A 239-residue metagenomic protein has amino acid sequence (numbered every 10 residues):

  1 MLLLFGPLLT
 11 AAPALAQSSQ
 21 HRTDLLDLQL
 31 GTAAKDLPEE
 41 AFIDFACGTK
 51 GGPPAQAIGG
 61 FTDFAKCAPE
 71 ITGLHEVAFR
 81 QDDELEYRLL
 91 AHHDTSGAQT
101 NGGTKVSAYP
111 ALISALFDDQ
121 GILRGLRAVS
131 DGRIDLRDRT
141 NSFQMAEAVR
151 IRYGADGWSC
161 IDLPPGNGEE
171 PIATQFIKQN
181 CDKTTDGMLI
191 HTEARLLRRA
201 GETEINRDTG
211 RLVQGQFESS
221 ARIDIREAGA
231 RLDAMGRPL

Functional and structural regions predicted by a protein language model:
M1-T10: Bacterial N-terminal signal peptides
T10-S18: Sec/Tat signal peptide C-region and signal peptidase I cleavage site
Q17-A65, L90-L112, D119-L239: Non-cytosolic coordination micro-motifs
D63-L90: A low-complexity, Ser/Thr/Gly/Pro-enriched, surface-exposed linker/loop concept that marks segments flanking
